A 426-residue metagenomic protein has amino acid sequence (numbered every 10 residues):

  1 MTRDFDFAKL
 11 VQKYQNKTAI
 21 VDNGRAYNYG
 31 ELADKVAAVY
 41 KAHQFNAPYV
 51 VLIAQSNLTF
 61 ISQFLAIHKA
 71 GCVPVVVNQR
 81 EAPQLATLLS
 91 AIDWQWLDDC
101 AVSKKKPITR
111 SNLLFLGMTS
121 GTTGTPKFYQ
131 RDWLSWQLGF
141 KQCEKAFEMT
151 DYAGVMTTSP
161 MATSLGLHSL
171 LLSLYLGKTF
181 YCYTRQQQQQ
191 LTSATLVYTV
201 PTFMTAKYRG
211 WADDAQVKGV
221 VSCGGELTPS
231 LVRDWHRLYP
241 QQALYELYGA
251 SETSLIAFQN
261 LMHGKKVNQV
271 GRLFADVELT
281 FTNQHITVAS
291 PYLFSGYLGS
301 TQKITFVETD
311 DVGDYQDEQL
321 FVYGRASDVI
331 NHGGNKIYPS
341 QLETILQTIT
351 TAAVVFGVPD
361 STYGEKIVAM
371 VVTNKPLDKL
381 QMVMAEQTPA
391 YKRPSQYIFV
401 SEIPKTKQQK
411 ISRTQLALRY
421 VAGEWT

Functional and structural regions predicted by a protein language model:
R3-D4, Y14, S103-M118, E148-V155: Conserved pre-ATP/AMP-binding loop-to-beta segment of ANL
A8, Y14-Q44, Q84-A86, R131-L134: Conserved AMP-binding/adenylate-forming core of the ANL superfamily
R25, K41-R80, T157-S159, K336: Conserved AMP-binding/adenylate-forming
L89-D98, K127-Y208, G219, Y245: AMP-binding/adenylate-forming
L113-Y129, S251: Conserved adenylation A10 loop of the ANL superfamily
Y208-K266: Gly/Ser/Thr-rich phosphate-binding loop
R272-D276, T282-T309, R325, N335-I337: Conserved ATP/PPi-binding loop(s) of AMP-dependent carboxylate-activating enzymes
S290, D310-K392, E402: AMP-binding/adenylate-forming catalytic core of the ANL superfamily
